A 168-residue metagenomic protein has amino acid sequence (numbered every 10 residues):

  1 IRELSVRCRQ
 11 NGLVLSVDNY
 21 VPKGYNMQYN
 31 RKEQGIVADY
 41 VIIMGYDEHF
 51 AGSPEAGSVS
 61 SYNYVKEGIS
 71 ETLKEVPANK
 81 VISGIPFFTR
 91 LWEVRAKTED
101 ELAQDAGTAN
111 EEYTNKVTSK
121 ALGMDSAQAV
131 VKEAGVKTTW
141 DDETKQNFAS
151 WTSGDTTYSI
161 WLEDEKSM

Functional and structural regions predicted by a protein language model:
I1-S61: Chitinase-like catalytic core of GlcNAc-active glycosidases
E3, Y29, Y64-E71, S126 (+1 more regions): Extracytoplasmic/secreted proteins, especially bacterial periplasmic and envelope-associated proteins
V6, Y40-I43, H49, K66-K97: Active-site region of glycoside hydrolase catalytic domains
R9-Q10, E33-V37, E75-P77, E143 (+1 more regions): Extracellular/periplasmic catalytic domains that process cell-envelope and extracellular macromolecules
E33-G35, Y40-M44, L73, L122 (+1 more regions): Surface-exposed substrate-engagement region within the catalytic domains of secreted or surface-exposed extracellular
G52-P54, N63-E67, S153-T156: Flexible glycine/proline-enriched surface loops and loop-helix/loop-strand junctions
A56-K66, L162-K166: Soluble non-cytosolic domains of exported or imported proteins
T89-M168: Glycan-binding loop/region signatures in secreted carbohydrate-active enzymes
